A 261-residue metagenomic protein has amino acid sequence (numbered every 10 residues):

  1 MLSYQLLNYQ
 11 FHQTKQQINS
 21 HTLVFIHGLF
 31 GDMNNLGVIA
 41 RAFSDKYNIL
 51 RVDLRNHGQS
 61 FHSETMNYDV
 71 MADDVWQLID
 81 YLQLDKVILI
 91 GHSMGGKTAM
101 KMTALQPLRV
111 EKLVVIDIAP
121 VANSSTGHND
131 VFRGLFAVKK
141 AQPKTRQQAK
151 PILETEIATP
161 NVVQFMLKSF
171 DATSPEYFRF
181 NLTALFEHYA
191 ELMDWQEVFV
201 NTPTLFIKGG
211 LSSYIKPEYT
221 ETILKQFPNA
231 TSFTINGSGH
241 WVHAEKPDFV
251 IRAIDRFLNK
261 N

Functional and structural regions predicted by a protein language model:
M1-V24, S44-Y47, L84-D85, P228-T231 (+2 more regions): Alpha/beta-hydrolase fold catalytic core
I26-G28, K208: The conserved beta1-alpha1 loop
G28-G31, S93: Active-site glycine-rich loops that stabilize anionic/oxyanionic intermediates across multiple enzyme folds
G37, R41-S44, L50-I90, M94 (+1 more regions): Active-site loop/oxyanion-hole signature of alpha/beta-hydrolase fold enzymes
K101-A104, E111-Q142: Flexible "cap/lid" loop of the alpha/beta hydrolase fold
T126, A141-Q196: Conserved alpha/beta-hydrolase catalytic His-Asp/Glu region
P175-Q226, T234: Conserved serine/cysteine hydrolase catalytic core
S238-P247: Catalytic histidine-centered segment of alpha/beta-hydrolase-like enzymes
